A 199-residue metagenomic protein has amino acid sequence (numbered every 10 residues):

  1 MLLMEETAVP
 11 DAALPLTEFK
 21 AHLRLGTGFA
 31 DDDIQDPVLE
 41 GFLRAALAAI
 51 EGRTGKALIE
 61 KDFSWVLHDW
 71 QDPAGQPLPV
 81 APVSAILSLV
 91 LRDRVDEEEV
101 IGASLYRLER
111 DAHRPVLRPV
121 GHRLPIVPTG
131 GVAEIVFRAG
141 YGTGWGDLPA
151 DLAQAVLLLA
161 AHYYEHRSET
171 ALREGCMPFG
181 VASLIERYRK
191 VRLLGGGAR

Functional and structural regions predicted by a protein language model:
M1-R199: Divalent metal-cofactor coordination and adjacent catalytic microenvironments
